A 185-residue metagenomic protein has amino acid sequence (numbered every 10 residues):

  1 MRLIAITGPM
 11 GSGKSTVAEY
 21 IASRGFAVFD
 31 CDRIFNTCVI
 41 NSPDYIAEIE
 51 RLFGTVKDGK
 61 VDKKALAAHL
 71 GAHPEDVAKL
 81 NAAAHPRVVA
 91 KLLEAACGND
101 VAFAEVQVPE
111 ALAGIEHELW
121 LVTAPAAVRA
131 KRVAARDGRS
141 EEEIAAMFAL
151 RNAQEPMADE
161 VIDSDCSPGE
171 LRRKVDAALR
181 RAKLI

Functional and structural regions predicted by a protein language model:
I6: Hydrophobic anchor at the beta1->P-loop junction of P-loop NTPases
P9: P-loop (Walker A) phosphate-binding loop of NTP-binding proteins
S12: ATP-binding Walker
S15: Walker A/P-loop
R33-D100: ATP-dependent small-molecule kinase phosphotransfer cores that center on conserved nucleotide phosphate-binding segments
K91-L92, I115, A135-I185: Small-molecule kinase domains that catalyze NTP-dependent phosphoryl transfer to phosphate-bearing small molecules
L93, V101-A135: ATP-dependent NMP and nucleoside kinases share a basic, alpha-helical "lid"
